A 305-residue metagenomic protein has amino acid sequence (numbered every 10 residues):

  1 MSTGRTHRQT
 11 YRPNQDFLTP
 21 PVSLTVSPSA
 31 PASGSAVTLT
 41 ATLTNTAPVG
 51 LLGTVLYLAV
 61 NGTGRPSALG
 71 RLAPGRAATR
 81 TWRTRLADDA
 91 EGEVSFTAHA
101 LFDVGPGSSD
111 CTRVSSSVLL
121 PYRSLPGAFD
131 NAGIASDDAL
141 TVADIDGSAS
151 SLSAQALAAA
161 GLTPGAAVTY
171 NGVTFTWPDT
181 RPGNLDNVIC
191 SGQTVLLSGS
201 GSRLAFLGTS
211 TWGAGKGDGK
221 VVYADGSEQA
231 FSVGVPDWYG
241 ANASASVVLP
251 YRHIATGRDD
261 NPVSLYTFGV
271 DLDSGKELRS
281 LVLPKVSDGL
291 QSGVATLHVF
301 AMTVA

Functional and structural regions predicted by a protein language model:
M1-Q15, D88-L120: Terminal connector regions
Y11-A32: Low-complexity, acidic Ser/Thr/Pro/Gly-rich terminal tails and inter-domain linkers that flank the onset of structured
N14, C111-A305: N-terminal/edge-of-domain interface segments
S29-A36, G50: Short, solvent-exposed loop/linker segments at the N-terminal edge of repeated beta-sheet extracellular domains
S35-L39, S202: Structural beta-strand segments of beta-rich domains
L43-G50: Asparagine-centered strand-capping/turn motif at beta-strand->loop junctions
T63-D89: Intrinsically disordered, low-complexity Pro/Gly/Ser/Thr-rich segments with frequent PxxP/GP/PP motifs and embedded
R80-D89, A98, F268-D273: Short, hydrophobic beta-strand segments
